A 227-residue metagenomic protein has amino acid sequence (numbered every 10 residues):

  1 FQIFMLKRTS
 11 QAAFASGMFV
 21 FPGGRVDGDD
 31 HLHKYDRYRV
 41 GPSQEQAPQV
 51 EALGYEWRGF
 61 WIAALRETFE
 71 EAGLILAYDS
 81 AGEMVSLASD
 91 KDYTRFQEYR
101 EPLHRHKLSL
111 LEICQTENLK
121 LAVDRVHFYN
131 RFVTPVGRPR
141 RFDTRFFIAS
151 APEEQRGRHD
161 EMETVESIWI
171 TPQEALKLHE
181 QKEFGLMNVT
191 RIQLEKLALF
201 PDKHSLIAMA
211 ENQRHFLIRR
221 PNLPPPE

Functional and structural regions predicted by a protein language model:
F1-E227: N-terminal leader/linker segments that precede catalytic domains of diphosphate-processing enzymes
